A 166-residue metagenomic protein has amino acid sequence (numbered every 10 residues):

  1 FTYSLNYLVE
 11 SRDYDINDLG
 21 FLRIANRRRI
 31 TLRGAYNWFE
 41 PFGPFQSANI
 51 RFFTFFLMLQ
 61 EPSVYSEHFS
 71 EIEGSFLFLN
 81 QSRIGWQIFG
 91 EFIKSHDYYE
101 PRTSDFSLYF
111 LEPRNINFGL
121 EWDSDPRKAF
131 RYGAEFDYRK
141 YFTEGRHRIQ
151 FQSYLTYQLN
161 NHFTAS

Functional and structural regions predicted by a protein language model:
F1-S166: Exposed, low-structure sequence patches enriched in small/polar residues
